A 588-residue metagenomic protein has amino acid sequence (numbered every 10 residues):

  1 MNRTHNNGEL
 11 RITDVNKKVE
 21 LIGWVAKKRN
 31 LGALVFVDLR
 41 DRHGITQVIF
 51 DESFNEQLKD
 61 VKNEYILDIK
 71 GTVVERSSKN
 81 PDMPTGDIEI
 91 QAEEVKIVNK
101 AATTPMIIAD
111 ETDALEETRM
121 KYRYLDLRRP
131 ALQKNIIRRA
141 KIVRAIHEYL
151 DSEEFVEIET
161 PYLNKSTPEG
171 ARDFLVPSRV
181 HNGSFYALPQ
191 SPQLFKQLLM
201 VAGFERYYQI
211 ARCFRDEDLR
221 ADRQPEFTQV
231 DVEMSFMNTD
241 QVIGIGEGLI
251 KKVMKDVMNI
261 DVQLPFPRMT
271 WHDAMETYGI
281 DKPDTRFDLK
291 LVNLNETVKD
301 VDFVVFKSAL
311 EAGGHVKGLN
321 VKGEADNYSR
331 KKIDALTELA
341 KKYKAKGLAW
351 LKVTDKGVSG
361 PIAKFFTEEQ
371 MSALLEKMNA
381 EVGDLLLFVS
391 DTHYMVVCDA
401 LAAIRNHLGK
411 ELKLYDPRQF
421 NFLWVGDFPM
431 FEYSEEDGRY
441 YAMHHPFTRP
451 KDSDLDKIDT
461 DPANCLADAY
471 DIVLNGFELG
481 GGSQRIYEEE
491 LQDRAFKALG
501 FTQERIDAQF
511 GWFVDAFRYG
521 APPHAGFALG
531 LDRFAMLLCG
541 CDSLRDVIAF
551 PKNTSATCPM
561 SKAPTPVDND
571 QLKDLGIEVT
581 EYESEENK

Functional and structural regions predicted by a protein language model:
M1-K588: Class II aminoacyl-tRNA synthetase catalytic cores and aaRS-like
